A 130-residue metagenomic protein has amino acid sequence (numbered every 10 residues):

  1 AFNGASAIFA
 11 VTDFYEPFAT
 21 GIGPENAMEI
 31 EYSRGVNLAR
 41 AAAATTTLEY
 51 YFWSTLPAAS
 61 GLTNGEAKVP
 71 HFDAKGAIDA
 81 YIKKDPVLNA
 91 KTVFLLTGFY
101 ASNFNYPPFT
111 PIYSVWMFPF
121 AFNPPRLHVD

Functional and structural regions predicted by a protein language model:
A1-A7: Conserved Rossmann-fold cofactor-binding substructure of NAD(P)-dependent oxidoreductases
A7-A10, W53: Redox-cofactor binding/interface segments in oxidoreductases and associated redox assembly factors
F14-Y32, T45-E49, L56-D130: Oxidoreductase cofactor-interface core, primarily capturing Rossmann-like NAD(P)-dependent enzymes
G35-A39: Generic structural signal for well-ordered alpha-helices, preferentially at hydrophobic/aromatic core positions
A42: Hydrophobic pocket-lining residues that define ligand/cofactor binding sites across diverse proteins
